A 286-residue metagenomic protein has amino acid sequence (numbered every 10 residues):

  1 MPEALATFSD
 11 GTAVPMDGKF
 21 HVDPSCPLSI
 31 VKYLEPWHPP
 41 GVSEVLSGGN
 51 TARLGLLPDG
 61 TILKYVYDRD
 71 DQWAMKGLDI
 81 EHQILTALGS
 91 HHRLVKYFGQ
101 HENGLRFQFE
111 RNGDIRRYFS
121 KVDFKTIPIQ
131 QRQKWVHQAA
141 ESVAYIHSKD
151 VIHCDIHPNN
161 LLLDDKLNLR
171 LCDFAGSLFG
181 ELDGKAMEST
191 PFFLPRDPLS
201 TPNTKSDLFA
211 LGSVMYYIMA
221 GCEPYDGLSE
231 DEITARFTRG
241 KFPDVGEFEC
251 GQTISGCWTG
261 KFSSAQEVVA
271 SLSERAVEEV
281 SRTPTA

Functional and structural regions predicted by a protein language model:
P15-A87: ATP-binding glycine-rich loop module of kinase domains
A74, Y118, E181-G184: Conserved catalytic-core motifs of eukaryotic protein kinase domains, centered on the activation segment
G89-R93: Flexible N-lobe loop architecture of eukaryotic-like protein kinase catalytic domains
V95-W135: Conserved structural core of kinase catalytic domains
A139-I146, M215: Conserved hydrophobic alpha-helix
V143-D164: Catalytic-loop of the protein kinase fold
L169-E267, S271: C-lobe/activation-segment region of protein kinase-like
Q266-A286: Regulatory extensions flanking the kinase catalytic core
